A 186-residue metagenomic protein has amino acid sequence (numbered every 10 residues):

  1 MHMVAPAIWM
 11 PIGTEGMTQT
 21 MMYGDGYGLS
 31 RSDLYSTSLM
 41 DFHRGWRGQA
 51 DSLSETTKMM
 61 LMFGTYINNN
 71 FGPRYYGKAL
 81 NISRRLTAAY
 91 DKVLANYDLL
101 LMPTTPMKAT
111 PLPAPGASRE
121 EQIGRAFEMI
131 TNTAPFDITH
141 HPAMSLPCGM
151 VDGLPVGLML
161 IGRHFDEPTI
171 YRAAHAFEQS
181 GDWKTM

Functional and structural regions predicted by a protein language model:
M1-A134, I138, F165, T169 (+1 more regions): Amidase signature
L146, L154-R163, I170-Y171: Short, well-ordered beta-strand elements
